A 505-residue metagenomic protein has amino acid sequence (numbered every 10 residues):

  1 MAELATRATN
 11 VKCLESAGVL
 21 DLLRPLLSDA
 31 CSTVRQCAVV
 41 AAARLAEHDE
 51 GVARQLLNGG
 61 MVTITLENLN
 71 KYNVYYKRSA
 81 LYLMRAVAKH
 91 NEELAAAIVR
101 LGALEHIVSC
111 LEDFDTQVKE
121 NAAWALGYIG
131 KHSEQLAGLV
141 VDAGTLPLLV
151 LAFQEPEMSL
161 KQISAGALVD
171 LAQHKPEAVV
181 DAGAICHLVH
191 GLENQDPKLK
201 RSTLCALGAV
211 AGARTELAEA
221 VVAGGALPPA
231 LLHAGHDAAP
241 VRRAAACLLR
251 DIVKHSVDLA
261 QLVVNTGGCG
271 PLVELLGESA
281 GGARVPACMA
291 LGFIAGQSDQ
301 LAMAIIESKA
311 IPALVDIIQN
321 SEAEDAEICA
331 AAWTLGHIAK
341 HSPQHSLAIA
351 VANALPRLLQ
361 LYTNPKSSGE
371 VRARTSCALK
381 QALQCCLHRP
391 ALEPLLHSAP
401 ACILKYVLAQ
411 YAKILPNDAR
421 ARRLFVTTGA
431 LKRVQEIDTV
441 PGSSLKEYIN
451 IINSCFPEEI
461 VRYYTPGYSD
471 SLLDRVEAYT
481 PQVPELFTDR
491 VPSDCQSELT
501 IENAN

Functional and structural regions predicted by a protein language model:
M1-A2, C31-A46, Y72-K89, R100-L101 (+16 more regions): Alpha-helical solenoid repeats of the armadillo/HEAT superfamily in eukaryotic scaffolding/adaptor proteins
M1-C13: N-terminal segments that cap or nucleate solenoid repeat domains
A5-A8, D49, N91, L111 (+12 more regions): Structural motif corresponding to the C-terminal cap of alpha-helices
N10-V11, V19-L20, E50-V52, M61-V62 (+18 more regions): Flexible helix-coil junctions and inter-repeat linker/turn elements that act as hinges within alpha-solenoid scaffolds
K12, R24, A43, R54 (+23 more regions): Register-specific detector for alpha-helical tandem repeat solenoids, activating on a conserved position within each
E15-L22, L57-I64, V99-H106, V141-L148 (+10 more regions): Alpha-helical scaffold repeats of the Armadillo/HEAT/TPR superfamily
D21-P25, C31-R44, N58, T63-L66: Eukaryotic helix-linker segments that join adjacent hydrophobic helices
